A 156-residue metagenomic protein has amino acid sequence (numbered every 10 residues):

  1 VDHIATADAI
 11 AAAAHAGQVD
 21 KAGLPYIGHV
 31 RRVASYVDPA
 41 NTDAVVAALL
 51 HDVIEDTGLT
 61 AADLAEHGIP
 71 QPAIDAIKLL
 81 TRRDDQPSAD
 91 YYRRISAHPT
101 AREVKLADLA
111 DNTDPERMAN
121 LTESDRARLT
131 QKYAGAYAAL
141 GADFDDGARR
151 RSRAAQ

Functional and structural regions predicted by a protein language model:
V1-Q156: Active-site helical microenvironments for divalent-metal-assisted chemistry
